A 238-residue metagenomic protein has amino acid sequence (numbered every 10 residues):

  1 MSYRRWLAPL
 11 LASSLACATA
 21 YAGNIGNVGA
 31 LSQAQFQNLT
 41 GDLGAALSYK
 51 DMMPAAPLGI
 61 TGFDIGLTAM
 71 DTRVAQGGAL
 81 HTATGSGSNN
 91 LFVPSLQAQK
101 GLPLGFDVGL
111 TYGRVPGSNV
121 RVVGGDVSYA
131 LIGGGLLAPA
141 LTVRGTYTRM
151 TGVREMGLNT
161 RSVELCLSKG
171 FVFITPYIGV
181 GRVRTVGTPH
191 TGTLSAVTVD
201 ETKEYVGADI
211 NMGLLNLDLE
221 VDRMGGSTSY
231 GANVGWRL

Functional and structural regions predicted by a protein language model:
A22-G135: Transmembrane beta-barrel domains of Gram-negative outer membranes and organellar outer membranes
G23-V28, T198-Y205, D209-L238: Predominantly the C-terminal beta-signal and adjacent terminal strand-loop region of outer-membrane beta-barrel
P54, L96-K100, G125-Y129, V163-K169 (+3 more regions): Residues on the lipid-exposed face of transmembrane beta-strands in outer-membrane beta-barrel proteins
G59-T61, N89-P94, S118-V123, E155-R161 (+3 more regions): Residues that define the transmembrane beta-barrel architecture of outer-membrane proteins
A69-R73, Y112-P116, L131, G145-T151 (+5 more regions): Transmembrane beta-strands of outer-membrane beta-barrel pores
Q76-T82, T111, V120-G125, G152-N159 (+2 more regions): Outer-membrane beta-barrel translocator domains and adjoining extracellular loop/strand segments of Gram-negative
L104-V108, G134-L136, F173-P176, L214-D218: Repeated loop/turn-to-beta-strand initiation elements of outer-membrane beta-barrel proteins
V143-E201, S227-S229: Outer-membrane beta-barrel translocator/channel fold
